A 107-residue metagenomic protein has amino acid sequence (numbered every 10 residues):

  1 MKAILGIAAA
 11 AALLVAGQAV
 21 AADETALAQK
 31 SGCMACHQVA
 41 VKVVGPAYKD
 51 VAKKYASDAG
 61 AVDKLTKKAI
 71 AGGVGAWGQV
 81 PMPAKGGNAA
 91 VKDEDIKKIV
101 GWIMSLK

Functional and structural regions predicted by a protein language model:
K2-A9: Sec-dependent signal peptide recognition, specifically the positively charged N-region followed immediately by
V15-A21: Sec/Tat signal peptide C-region and signal peptidase I cleavage site
T25, G45, V62-I70, K97-V100 (+1 more regions): An amphipathic alpha-helix signature
A28-K30: Short sequence/structural segments immediately N-terminal
G32-V39, I99: The canonical Cys-X-X-Cys-His
A35, V44-Y55, K68-K97: Axial heme c-ligation environment in periplasmic c-type cytochrome domains
D58-G60: Acidic, glycine-rich flexible loop segments
